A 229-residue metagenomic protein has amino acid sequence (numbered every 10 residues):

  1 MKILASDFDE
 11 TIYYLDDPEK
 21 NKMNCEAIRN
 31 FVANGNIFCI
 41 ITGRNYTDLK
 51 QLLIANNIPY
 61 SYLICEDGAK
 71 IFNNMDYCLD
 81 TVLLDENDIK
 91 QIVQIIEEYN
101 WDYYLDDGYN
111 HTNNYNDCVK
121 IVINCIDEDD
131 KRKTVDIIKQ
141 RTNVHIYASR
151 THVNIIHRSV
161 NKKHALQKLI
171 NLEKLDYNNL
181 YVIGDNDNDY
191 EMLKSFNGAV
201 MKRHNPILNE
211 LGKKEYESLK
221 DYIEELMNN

Functional and structural regions predicted by a protein language model:
M1-S6, E26, L172-L175: Non-catalytic pre-domain segments flanking phosphatase-related domains
K2-L4, S61, L180: The start of beta-strands in P-loop NTPase/AAA+ ATPase cores
K2-P18, L193: Asp-based phosphoryl-transfer active-site loop
T11, Y46, N188: Conserved Rossmann-like nucleotide-cofactor binding loop
L15, E19-Y109: Active-site phosphate-binding/coordination module
C39, I64, Y181-I183, A199 (+1 more regions): Hydrophobic/aromatic beta-strand patches that form the interior of the parallel beta-sheet core in alpha/beta enzyme
I95-S195, R203, E210: Conserved acidic, metal-coordinating active-site core of Asp-based, Mg2+-dependent phosphoryl-transfer enzymes
D176, S195-N229: Asp-based, Mg2+/Mn2+-dependent phosphohydrolase catalytic module
